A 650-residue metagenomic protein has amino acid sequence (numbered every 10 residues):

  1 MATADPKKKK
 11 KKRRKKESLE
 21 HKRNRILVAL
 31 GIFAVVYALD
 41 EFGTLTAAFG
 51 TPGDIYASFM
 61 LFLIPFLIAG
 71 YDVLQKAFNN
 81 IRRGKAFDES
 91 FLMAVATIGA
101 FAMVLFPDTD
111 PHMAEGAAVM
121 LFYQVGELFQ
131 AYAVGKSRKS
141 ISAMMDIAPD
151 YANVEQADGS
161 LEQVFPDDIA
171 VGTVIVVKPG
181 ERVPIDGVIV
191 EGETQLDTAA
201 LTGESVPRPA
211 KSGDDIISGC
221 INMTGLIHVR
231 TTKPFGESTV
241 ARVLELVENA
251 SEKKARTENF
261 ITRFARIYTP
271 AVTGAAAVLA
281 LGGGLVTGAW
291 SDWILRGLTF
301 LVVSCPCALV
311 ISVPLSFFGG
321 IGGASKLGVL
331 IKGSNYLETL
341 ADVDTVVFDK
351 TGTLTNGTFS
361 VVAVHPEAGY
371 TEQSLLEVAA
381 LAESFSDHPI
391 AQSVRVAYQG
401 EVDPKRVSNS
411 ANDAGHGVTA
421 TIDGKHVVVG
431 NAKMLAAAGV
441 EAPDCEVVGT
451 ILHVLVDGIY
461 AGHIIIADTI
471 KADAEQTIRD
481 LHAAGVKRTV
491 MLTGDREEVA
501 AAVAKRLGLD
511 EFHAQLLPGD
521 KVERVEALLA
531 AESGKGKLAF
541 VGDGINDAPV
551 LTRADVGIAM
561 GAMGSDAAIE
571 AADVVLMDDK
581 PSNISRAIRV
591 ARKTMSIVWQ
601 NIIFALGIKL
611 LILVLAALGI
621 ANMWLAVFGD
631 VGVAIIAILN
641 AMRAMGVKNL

Functional and structural regions predicted by a protein language model:
M1-D54, I64, D158-Q163, A241 (+5 more regions): Flexible metal-binding regulatory segments at protein termini and peripheral loops
A2-K16, L63-Y151, E155, A170-I175 (+6 more regions): Actuator/coupling domain of P-type ATPases
L30-G31, N259-W290, R296-F317, W599-F628: Bilayer-spanning, highly hydrophobic alpha-helical transmembrane segments
A77, H112, A133, A152 (+26 more regions): Residue-level signature of catalytic and energy-coupling elements of molecular machines, predominantly ATP/GTP-dependent
F78-D88, F129-A143, L315-S334, M642-L650: Juxtamembrane helix-loop transition segments at the membrane interface in multi-pass membrane proteins
E89-A94, L201, F260, L295 (+3 more regions): Conserved catalytic phosphorylation-site environment of P-type ATPases
K178, H365-R488, E497, L509-V525: P-type ATPase nucleotide-binding
G424, V456-Q600, I608: Conserved ATP-binding TGD loop and adjacent catalytic N/P-domain core of P-type ATPases
